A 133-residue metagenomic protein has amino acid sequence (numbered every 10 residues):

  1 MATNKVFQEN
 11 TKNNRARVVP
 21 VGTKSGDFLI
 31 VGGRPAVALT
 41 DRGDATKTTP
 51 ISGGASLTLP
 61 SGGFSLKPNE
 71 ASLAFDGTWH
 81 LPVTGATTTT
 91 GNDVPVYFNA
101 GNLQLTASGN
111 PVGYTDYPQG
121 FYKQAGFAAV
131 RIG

Functional and structural regions predicted by a protein language model:
M1-G133: Surface-exposed, low-hydrophobicity beta-strand/loop segments enriched in small/polar/acidic residues
